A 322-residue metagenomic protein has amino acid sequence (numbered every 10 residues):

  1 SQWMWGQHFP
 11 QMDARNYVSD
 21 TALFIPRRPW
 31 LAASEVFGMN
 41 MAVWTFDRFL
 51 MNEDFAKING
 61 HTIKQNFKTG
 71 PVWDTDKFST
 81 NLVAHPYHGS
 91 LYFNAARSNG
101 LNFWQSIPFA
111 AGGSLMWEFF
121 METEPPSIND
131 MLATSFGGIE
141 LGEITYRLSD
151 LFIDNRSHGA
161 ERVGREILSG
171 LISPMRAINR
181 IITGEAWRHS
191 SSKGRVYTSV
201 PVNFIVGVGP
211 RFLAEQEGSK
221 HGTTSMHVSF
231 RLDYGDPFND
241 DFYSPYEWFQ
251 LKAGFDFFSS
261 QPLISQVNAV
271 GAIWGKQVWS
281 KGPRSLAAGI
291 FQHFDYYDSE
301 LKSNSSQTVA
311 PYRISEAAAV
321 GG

Functional and structural regions predicted by a protein language model:
S1-A84, H88-F93, R97-F103, E166-V309 (+1 more regions): N-terminal targeting leaders of membrane proteins
A42-F46, A96, M116-F120, L141-S149: Alpha-helical membrane-inserting segments
H88-G89, M121-D150, L168-I172, R176: Alpha-helical transmembrane segments that form the membrane-embedded catalytic/substrate-binding core of multi-pass
F103-T123, S135-I139: Small-polar-interrupted transmembrane alpha-helices in polytopic inner-membrane proteins
S106-A110, S157-R162: Beta-strand segments within the central parallel beta-sheet cores of soluble alpha/beta enzyme folds
P125, N129, R147-G159, Q292-A310: Outer-membrane beta-barrel translocator/channel fold
E316-G322: A cross-taxonomic marker for long C-terminal extensions/tails that follow the last structured domain
